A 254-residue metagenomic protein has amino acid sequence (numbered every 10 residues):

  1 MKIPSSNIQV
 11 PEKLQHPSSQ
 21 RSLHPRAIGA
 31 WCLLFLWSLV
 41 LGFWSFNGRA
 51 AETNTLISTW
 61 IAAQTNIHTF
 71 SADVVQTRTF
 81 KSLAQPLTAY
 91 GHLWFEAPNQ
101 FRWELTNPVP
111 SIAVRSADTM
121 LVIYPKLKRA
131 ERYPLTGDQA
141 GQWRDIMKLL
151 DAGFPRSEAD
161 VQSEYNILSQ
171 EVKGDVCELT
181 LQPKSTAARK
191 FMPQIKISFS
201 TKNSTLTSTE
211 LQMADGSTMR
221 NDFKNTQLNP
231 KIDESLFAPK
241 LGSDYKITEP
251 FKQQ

Functional and structural regions predicted by a protein language model:
M1-A50: Intrinsic disorder/low-complexity segments
L14, K126-K128, D215: Solvent-exposed strand-loop boundary residues in beta-sheet-rich modules
A50-P86, L241-Q254: N-terminal leader/targeting segments and the immediate start of mature chains
Q64, Q142-E158: Short, solvent-exposed helix-to-loop capping segments enriched in aromatics
V75-K81, E104-T106, I123-P125, Q182-K184 (+1 more regions): A generic structural motif
A84-H92, S217: Amphipathic hydrophobic-ligand
H92-D145, M219-R220: An acidic-aromatic
E131, E158-F251: Gly/Pro-enriched, hydrophobic low-complexity segments that function as extracytoplasmic propeptides/linkers
